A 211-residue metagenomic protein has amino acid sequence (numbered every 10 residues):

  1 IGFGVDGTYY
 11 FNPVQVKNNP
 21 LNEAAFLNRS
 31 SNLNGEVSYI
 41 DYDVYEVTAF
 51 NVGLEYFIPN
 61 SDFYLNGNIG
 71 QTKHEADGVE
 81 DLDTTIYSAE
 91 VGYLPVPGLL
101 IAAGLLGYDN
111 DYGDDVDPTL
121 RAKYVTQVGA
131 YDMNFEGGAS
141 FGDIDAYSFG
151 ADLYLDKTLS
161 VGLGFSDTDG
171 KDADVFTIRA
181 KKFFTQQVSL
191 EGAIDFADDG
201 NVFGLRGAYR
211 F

Functional and structural regions predicted by a protein language model:
I1-V5, E46-F50, D83-Y87, D114-L120 (+3 more regions): Residues that define the transmembrane beta-barrel architecture of outer-membrane proteins
I1-V52: Short glycine/proline- and aromatic-enriched beta-strand/turn motifs that initiate or cap beta-hairpins
G2-V14, L120-Y124, I178-K182, G200-F211: Outer-membrane beta-barrel "beta-signal"
Y9-P13, V37-D43, I58, I69-E75 (+6 more regions): Transmembrane beta-strands of outer-membrane beta-barrel pores
F11-P13, L27, Y39-D41, E55-D62 (+6 more regions): Outer-membrane beta-barrel strand-turn architecture
V14-K17, L33, N60-L65, P97-A103 (+4 more regions): Repeated loop/turn-to-beta-strand initiation elements of outer-membrane beta-barrel proteins
S88-T168: Detector for outer-membrane/organellar transmembrane beta-barrel domains, recognizing the amphipathic beta-strand
A146-D195, G204-R210: Outer membrane beta-barrel transmembrane domains
